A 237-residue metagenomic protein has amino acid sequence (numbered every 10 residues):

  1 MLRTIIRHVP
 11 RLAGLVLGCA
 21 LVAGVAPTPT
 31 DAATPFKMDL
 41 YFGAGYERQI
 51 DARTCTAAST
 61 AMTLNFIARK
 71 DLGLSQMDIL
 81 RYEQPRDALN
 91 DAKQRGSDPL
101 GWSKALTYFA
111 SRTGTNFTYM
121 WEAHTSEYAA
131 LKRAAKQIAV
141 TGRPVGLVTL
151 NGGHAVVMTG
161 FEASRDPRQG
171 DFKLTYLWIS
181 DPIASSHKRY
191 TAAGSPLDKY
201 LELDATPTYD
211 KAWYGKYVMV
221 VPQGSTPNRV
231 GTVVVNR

Functional and structural regions predicted by a protein language model:
L2-P99, D198-R237: Active-site-adjacent structural segments surrounding the nucleophilic cysteine of cysteine proteases and isopeptidases
Y82-N236: Conserved active-site-adjacent core of cysteine acyl-enzyme catalytic domains
